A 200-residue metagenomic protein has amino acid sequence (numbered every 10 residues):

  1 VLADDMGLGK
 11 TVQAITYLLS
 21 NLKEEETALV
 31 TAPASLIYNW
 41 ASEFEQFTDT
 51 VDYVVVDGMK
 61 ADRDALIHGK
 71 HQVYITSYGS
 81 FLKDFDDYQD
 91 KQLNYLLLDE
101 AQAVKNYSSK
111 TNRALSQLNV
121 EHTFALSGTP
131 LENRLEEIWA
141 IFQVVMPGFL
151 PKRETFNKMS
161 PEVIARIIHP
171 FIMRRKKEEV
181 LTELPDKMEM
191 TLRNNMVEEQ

Functional and structural regions predicted by a protein language model:
V1-A3: Conserved pre-motif I regulatory segment
D5, V12-I15, T31-S35: Phosphate-binding Walker
L8-E25, E45, A114, N119 (+1 more regions): Walker A/P-loop NTP-binding motif
T11, K105-Y107, N133: Conserved D-loop-proximal element of ABC-family nucleotide-binding domains
L22-S109, R153: SF2 helicase/translocase NTPase motor core, specifically the RecA-like lobe 1 inter-motif segment between Walker
S35-I37, K60-A61, S80-L82, T129-E136 (+3 more regions): Conserved nucleotide-binding/hydrolysis micro-motifs of P-loop NTPases
Y95, Q102-A103, N112-E189: Conserved P-loop NTPase motor "coupling/switch" region that bridges the ATPase
D186-Q200: Conserved helicase/translocase motor-coupling segment
